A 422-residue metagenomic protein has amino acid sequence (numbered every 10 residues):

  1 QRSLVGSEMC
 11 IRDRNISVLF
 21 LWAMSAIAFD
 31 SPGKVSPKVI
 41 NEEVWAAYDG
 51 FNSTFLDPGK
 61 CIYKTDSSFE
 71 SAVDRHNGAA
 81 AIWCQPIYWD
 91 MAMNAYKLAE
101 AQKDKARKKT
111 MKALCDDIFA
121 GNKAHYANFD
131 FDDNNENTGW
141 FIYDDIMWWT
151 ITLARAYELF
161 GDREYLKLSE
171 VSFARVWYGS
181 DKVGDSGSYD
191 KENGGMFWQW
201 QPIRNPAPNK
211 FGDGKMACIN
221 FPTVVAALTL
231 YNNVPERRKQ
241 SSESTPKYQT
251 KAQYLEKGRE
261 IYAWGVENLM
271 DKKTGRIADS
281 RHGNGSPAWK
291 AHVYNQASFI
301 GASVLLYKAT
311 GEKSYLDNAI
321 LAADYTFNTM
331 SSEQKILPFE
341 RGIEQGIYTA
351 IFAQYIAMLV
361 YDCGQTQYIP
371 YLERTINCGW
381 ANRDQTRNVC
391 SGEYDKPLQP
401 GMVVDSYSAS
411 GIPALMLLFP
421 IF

Functional and structural regions predicted by a protein language model:
Q1-D13: Single conserved hydrophobic/aromatic residue that forms the stacking wall/gate of nucleotide- or nucleobase-binding
R12-W22: Sec-dependent signal peptide recognition, specifically the positively charged N-region followed immediately by
A23-K34: Bacterial Sec-dependent signal peptides at the C-terminal "C-region" and cleavage site
G33-D144, L159, G179, S186-G187 (+4 more regions): CBM-like carbohydrate-recognition segments
W140-L153, F160-S172, V176, G214-A217: Mobile, glycine-rich extracellular loop/lid and propeptide segments that shape or gate substrate/ligand access
L166-E260, W264: Aromatic- and glycine-enriched pocket-lining scaffold segments that form the walls of small-molecule binding clefts
F221-P222, A226-K290, A297, A302-L305 (+3 more regions): Noncatalytic carbohydrate-binding groove/subsite architecture in carbohydrate-active enzymes
